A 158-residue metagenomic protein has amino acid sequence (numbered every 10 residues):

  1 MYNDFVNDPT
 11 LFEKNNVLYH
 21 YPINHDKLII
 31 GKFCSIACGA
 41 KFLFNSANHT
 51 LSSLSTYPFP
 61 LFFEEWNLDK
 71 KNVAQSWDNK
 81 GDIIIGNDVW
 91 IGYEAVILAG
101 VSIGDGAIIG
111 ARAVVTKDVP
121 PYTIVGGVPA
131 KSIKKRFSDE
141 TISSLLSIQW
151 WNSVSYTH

Functional and structural regions predicted by a protein language model:
Y2-A99: Flexible, glycine/small-residue-enriched loop-and-beta-strand segment within the central core of proteins
G31-F33, G106, G110-R112: Outer-envelope exported proteins of Gram-negative bacteria
I97-G104, T116: Beta-rich strand-turn-strand
R136: Conserved catalytic-core motifs of eukaryotic protein kinase domains, centered on the activation segment
Y156-H158: Conserved small/polar residues in nucleotide/adenosyl-binding loops
